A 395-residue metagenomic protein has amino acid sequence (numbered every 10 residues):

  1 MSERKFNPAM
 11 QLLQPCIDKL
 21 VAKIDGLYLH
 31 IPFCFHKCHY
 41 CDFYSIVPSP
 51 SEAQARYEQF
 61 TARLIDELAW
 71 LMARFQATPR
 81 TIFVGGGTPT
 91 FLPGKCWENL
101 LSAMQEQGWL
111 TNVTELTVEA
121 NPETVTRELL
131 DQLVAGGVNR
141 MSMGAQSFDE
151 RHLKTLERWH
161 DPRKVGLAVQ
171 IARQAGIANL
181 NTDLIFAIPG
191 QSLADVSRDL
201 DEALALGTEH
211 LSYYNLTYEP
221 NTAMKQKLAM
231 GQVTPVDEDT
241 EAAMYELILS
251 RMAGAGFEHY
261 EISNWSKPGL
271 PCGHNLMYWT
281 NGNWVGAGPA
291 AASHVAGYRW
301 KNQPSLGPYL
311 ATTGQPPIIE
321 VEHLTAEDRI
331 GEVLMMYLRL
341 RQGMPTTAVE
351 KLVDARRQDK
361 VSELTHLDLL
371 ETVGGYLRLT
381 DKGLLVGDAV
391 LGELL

Functional and structural regions predicted by a protein language model:
M1-Y28, F35-H36, T61, L367: Flexible, acidic/Gly-rich N-terminal and inter-domain linker regions that tether and position cofactor-handling modules
I17-G26, S45-M72, T78-V353: C-terminal scaffold of the Radical SAM
P32-S45: Local cysteine-cluster metal-coordination motifs and their immediate loop/turn environment, predominantly Fe-S cluster
A242, D354-A355, D381-L384: An alpha-helix initiation/capping motif
K351-H366: Short amphipathic alpha-helical interaction segments
T365-G375: A short, conserved structural fragment
Y376-T380: Minor-groove-contacting beta-hairpin "wing" of winged helix-turn-helix DNA-binding domains
K382-L395: Short, amphipathic alpha-helical interaction segments positioned at domain boundaries
